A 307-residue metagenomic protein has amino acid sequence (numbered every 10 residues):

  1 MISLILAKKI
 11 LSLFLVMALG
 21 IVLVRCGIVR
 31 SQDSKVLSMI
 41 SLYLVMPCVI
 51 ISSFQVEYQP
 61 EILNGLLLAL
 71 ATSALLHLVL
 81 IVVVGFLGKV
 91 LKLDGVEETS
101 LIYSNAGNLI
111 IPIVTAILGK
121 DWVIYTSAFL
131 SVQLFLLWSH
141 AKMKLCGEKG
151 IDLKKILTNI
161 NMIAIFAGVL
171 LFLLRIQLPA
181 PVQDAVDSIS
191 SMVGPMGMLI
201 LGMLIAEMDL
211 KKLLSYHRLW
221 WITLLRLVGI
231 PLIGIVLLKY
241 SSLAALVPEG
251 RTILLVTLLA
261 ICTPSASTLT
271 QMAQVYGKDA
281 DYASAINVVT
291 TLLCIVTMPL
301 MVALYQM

Functional and structural regions predicted by a protein language model:
M1-M307: Alpha-helical transmembrane segments of multi-pass small-molecule/ion transporters
